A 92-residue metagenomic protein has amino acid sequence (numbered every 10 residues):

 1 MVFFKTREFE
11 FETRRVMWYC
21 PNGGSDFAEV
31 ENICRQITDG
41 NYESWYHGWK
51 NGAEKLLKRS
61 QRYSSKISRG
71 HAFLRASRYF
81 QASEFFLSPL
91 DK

Functional and structural regions predicted by a protein language model:
M1-K92: N-terminal targeting or regulatory segments adjacent to alpha/beta-hydrolase or S9 domains
